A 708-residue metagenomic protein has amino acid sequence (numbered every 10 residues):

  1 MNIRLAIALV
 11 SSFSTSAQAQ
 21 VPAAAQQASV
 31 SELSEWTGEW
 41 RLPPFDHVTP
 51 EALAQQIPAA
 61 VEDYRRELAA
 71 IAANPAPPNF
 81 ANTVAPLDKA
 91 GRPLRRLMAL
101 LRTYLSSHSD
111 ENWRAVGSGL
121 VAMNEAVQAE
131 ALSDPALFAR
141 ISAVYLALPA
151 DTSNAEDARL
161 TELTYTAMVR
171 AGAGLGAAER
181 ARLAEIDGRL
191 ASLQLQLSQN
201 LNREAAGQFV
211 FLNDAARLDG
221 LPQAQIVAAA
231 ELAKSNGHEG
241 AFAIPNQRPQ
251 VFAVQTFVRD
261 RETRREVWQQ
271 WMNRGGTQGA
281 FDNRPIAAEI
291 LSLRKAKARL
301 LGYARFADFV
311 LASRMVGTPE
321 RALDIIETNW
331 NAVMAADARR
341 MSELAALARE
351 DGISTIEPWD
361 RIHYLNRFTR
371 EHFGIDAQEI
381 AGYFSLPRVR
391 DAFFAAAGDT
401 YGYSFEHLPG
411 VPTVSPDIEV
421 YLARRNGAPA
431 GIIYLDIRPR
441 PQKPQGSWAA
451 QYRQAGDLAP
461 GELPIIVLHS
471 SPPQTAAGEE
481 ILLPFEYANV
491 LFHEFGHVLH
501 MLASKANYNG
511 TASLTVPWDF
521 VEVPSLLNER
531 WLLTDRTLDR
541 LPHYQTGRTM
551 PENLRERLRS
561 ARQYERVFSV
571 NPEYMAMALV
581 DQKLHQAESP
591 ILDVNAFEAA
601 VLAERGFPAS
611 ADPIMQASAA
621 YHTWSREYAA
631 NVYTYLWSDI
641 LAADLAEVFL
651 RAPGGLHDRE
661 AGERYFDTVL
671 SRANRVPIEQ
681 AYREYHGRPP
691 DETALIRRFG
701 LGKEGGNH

Functional and structural regions predicted by a protein language model:
R4-S16: Bacterial N-terminal signal peptides
Q18-Q20: Boundary of Sec targeting at the N-terminus
A23-A229, T623, H657, H708: N-terminal helix-rich structural modules
Q26-V48, A52, A59, A241-F242 (+10 more regions): C-terminal, non-catalytic "cap/extension" segments appended to globular domains
T37-A52, L101-L120, A143-E185, P245-P285 (+6 more regions): Short His/Asp/Glu-rich catalytic/ion-coordination signatures at enzyme active sites or charged loops
Q56-D63, E67, P86, A90-P93 (+35 more regions): Generic, well-ordered alpha-helical scaffold segments in large soluble proteins
L160, S192, Q199, R203-P245 (+7 more regions): Active-site-proximal, well-structured secondary-structure segments within enzyme catalytic domains
P472-F492: Short pre-active-site segment immediately N-terminal to the catalytic Zn-binding motif
